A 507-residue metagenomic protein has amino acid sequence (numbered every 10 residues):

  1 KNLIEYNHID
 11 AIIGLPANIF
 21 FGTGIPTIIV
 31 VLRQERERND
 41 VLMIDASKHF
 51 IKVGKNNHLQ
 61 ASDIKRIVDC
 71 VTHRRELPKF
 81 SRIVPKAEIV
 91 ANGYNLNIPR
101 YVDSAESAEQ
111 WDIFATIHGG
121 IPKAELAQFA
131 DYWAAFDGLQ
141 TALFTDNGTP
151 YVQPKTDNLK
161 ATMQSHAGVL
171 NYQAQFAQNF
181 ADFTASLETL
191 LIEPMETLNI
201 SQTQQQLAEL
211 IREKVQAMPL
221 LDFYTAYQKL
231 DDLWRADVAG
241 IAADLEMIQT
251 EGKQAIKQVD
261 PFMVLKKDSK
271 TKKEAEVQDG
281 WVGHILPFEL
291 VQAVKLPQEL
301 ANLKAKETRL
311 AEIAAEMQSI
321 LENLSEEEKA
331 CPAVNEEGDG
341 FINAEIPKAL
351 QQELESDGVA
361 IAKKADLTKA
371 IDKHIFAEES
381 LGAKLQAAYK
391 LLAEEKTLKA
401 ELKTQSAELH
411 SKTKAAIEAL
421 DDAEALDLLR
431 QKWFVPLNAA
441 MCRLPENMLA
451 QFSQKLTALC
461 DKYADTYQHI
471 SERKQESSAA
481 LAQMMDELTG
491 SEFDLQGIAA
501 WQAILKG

Functional and structural regions predicted by a protein language model:
K1-W281, N302, R309, S319-E322 (+1 more regions): A conserved structural/catalytic subdomain of Rossmann-like adenosyl-cofactor enzymes
P287: Extended, histidine- and acidic-residue-enriched regions that form the cofactor-binding/catalytic faces
V291-V294: Extended alpha-helical interaction scaffolds
